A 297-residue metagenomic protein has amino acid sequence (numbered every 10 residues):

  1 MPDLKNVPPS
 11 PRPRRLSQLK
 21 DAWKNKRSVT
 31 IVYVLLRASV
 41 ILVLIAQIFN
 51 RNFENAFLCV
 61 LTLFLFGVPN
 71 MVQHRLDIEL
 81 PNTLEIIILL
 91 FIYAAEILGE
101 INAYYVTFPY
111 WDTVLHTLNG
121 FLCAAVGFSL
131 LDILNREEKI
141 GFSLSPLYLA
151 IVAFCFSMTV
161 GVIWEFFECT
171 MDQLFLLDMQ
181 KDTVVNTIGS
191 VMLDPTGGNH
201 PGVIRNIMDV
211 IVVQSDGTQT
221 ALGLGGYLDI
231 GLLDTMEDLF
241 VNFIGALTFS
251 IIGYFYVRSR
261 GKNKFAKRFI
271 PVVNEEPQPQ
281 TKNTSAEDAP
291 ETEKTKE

Functional and structural regions predicted by a protein language model:
M1-K26: Short, Lys/Arg-rich, polar N-terminal cytosolic tail immediately upstream of the first transmembrane signal-anchor
I48-F53, R75-I78, I101-W111: Membrane-interface helix caps and helix-loop-helix hairpins in membrane proteins
N50-L63: Structural signature of hydrophobic alpha-helical transmembrane segments
F66-N70, F91-E96, A153, S157-W164 (+1 more regions): Alpha-helical transmembrane segments of multi-pass membrane proteins
V72-T83, K139-L144: Membrane-interface helix-boundary motifs at transmembrane edges
E79-L90, T113-L115: Cytoplasmic-side transmembrane-helix entry/capping segments in multi-pass membrane proteins
I101-D112, G161-V162, F166-F249: Interfacial helix-loop-helix junctions of multi-pass membrane proteins
N263-D288: Short, highly charged, low-complexity non-transmembrane loops/tails of multi-pass membrane proteins
